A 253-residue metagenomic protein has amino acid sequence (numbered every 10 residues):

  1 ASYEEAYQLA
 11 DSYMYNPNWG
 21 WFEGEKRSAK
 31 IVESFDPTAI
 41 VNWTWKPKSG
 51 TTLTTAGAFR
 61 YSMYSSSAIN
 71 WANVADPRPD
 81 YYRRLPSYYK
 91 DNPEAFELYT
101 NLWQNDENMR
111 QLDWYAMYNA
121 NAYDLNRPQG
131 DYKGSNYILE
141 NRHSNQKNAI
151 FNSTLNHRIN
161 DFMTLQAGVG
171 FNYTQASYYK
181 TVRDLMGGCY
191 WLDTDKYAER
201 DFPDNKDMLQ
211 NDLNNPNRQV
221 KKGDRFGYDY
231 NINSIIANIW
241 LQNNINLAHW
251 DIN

Functional and structural regions predicted by a protein language model:
A1-I40, S65-E140, D204-V220: Acidic/polar loop-and-plug regions of large Gram-negative outer-membrane beta-barrel proteins
S2-E5, S65-V74, Q175-D201: Short, solvent-exposed beta-strand-terminating loops
M14, M63, M109, M117 (+5 more regions): Detector for methionine-enriched segments
E23-A68, G134-Q166, G170, Q175-Y178 (+1 more regions): Outer-membrane beta-barrel transmembrane strands
P79-Y89, E97, R142, F171-N172 (+1 more regions): Small-side-chain secondary-structure face that scaffolds active or pore-lining regions
E199-D204, N233-I235: Outer/extracellular conduits and scaffolds centered on Gram-negative outer-membrane beta-barrels
